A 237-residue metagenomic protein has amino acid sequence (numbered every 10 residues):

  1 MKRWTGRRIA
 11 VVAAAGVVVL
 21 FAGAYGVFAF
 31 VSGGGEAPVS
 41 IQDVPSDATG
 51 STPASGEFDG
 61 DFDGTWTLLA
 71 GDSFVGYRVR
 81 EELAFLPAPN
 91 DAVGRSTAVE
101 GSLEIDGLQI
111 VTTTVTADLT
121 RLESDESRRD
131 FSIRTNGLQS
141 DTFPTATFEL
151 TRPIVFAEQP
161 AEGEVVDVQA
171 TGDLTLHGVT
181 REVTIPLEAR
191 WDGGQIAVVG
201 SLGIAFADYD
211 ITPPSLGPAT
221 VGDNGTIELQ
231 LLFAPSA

Functional and structural regions predicted by a protein language model:
K2-A237: Low-complexity, acidic/polar, glycine-enriched regions of mature
